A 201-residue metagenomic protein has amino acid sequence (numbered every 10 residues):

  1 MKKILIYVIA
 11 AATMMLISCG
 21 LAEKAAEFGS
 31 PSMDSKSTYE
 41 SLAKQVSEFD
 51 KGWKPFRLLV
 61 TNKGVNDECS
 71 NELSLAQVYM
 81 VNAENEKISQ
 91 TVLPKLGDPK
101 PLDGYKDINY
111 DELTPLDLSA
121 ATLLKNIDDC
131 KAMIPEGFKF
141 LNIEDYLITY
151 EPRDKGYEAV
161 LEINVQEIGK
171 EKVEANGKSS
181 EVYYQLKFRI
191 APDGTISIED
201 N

Functional and structural regions predicted by a protein language model:
M1-I4: Positively charged n-region of N-terminal signal peptides that target proteins for export
I6-A11: Sec-dependent N-terminal signal peptides
M15-S18: C-terminal motif of bacterial Sec signal peptides marking the signal peptidase cleavage site
G20-A22: Bacterial signal peptide processing site
A26-S32, K36-E68, A132-Y157: Short glycine-rich, low-complexity/disordered patches
G52-E86, T149-E181: Exposed beta-strand-loop-beta-strand "reactive/processing" segments of non-cytosolic proteins
L96-D145: Long, charged/polar, surface-exposed segments that mediate recognition or autoinhibition
D128, A132-N201: Extracytoplasmic electrostatic interaction patches
